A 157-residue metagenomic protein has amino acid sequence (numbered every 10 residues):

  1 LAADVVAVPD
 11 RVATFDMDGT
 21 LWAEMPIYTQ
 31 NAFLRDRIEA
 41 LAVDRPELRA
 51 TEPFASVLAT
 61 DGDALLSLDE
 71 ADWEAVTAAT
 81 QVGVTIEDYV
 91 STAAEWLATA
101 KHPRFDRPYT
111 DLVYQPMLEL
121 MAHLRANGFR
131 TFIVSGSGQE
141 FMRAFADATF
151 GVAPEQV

Functional and structural regions predicted by a protein language model:
L1-V157: Alpha-helical substrate-recognition element adjacent to the catalytic core
